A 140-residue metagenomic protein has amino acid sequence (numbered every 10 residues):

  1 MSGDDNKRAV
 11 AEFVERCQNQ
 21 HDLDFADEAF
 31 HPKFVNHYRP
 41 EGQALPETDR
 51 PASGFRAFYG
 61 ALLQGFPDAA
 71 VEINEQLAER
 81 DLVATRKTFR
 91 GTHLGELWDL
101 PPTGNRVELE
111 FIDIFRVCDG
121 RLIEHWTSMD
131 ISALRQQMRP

Functional and structural regions predicted by a protein language model:
M1-P140: C-terminal and inter-domain tail/linker signature
